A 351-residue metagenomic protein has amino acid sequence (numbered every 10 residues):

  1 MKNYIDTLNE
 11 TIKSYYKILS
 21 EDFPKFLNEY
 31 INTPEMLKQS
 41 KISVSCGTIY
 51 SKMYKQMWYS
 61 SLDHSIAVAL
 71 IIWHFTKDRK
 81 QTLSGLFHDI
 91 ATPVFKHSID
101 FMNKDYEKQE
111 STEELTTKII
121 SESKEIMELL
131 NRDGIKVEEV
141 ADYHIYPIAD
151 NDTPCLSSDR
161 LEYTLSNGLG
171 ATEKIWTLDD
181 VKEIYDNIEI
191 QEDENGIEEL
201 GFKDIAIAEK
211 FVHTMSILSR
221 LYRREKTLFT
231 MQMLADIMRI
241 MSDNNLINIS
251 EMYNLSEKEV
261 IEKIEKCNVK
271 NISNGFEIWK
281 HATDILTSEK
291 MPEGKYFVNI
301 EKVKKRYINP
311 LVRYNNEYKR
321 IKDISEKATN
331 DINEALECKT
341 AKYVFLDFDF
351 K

Functional and structural regions predicted by a protein language model:
M1-K80, V94, S98-K351: Histidine-centered, transition-metal-coordinating active-site segments
Q81-D89: Short alpha-helical catalytic segment bearing the HExxH-like zincin motif of zinc-dependent metalloproteases
